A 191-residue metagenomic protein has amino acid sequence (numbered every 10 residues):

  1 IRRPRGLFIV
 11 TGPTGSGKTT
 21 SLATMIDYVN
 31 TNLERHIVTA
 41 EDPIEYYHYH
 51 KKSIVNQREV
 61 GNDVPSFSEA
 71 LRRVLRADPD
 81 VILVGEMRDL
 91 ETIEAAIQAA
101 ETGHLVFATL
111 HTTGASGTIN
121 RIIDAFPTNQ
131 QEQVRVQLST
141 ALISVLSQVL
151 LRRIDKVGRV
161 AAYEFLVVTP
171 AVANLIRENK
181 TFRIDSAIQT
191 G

Functional and structural regions predicted by a protein language model:
I1-G191: Short, flexible helix-loop junctions that flank or precede catalytic/ligand sites
